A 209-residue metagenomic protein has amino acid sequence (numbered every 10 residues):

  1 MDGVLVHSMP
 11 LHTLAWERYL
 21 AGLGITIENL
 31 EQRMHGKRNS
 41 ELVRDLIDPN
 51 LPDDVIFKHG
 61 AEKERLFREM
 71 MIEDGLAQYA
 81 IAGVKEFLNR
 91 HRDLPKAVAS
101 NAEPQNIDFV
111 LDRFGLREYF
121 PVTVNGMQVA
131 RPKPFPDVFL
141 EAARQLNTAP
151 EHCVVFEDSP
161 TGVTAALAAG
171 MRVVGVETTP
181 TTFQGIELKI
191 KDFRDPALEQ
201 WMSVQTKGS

Functional and structural regions predicted by a protein language model:
M1-R92, E103-Q105: N-terminal helical cap/lid subdomain that shapes the substrate entry/recognition surface in HAD-like hydrolases
H7-S8, M34, V98-A99, E157 (+1 more regions): Small/polar loops that bind or transfer phosphate-bearing groups
D48, A99, G126: Residue-level recognition of the GNAT/N-acetyltransferase active site
G75-A77, L94, V98, F114: Conserved phosphate-binding/catalytic loop of the ribokinase/pfkB sugar-kinase fold
A80, A99, R131: Residue-level marker of regulatory loop/turn positions in helix-turn-helix DNA-binding domains and in histidine
K85, N89, P95, E103-S209: Asp-based, Mg2+/Mn2+-dependent phosphohydrolase catalytic module
